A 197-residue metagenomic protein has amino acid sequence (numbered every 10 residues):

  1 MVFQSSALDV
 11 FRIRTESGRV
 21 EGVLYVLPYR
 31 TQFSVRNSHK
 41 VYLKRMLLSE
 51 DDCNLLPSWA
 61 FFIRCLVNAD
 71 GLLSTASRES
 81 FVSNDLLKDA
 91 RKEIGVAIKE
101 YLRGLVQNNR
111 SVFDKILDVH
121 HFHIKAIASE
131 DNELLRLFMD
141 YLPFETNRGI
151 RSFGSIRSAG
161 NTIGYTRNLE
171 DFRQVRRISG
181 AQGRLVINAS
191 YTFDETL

Functional and structural regions predicted by a protein language model:
M1-L197: Conserved GHKL (Bergerat-fold) ATPase module
